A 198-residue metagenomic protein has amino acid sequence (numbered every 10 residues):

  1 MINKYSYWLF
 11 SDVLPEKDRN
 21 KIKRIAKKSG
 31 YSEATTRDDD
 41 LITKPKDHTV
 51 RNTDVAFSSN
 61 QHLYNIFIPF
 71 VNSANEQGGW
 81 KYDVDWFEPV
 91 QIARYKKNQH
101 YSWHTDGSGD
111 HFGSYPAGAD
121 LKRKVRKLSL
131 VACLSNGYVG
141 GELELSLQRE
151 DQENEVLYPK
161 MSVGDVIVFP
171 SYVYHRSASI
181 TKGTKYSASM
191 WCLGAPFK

Functional and structural regions predicted by a protein language model:
M1-V168, Y172-K198: Fe(II)/2-oxoglutarate oxygenase catalytic core
